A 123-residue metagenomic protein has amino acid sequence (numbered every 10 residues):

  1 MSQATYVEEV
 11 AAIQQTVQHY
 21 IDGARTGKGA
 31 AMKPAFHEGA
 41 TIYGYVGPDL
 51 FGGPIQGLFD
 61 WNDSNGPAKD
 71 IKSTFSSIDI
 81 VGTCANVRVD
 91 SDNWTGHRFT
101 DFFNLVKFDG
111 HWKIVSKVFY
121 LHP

Functional and structural regions predicted by a protein language model:
M1-A30, P34-E38: Short, low-complexity N-terminal intrinsically disordered segments enriched in polar/charged residues
E8-A12, T41-R98: Surface-exposed, charged secondary-structure patches
G23, K69-K72, S77-V81, K113-I114 (+1 more regions): Low-complexity, flexible helical/coil segments
F36, S91-N93, V118-F119: Short beta-strand segments enriched in hydrophobic/aromatic residues within well-folded beta-rich domains
G39-A40, H122: Feature marks short, surface-exposed loop/turn motifs that line or immediately flank catalytic pockets and channel
R98-P123: Short beta-strand edge/turn micro-motifs at domain boundaries
